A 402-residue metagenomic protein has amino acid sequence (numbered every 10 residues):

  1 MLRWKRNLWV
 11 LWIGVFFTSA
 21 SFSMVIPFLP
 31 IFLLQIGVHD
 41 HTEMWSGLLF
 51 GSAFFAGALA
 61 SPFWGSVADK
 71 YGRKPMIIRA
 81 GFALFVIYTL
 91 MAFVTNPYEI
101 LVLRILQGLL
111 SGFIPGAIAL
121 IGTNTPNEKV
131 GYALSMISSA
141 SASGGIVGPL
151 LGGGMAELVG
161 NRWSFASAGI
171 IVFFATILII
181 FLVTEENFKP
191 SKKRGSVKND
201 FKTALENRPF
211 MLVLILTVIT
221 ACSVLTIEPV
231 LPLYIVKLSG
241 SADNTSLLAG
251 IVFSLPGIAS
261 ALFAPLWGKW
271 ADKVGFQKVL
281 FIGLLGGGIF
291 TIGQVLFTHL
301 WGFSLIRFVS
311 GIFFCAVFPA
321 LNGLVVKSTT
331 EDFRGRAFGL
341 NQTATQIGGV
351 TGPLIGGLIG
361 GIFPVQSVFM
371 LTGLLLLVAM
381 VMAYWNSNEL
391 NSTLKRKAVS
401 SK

Functional and structural regions predicted by a protein language model:
M1-K5, E186-L214, S400-K402: Juxtamembrane intracellular "pre-TM" segments in multi-pass secondary transporters
F28-E43, V230-L247: Short amphipathic helix-loop junctions that connect adjacent transmembrane helices in Major Facilitator Superfamily/SLC
L48-W64, S254-P265: Central cavity-lining transmembrane alpha-helices of secondary-active solute carriers, predominantly the Major
A58-T95, A271-Q277: Conserved MFS/SLC helix-loop-helix module at the cytosolic interface between two early adjacent transmembrane helices
P75-L90, G169, K278-G293, G373: Structural signature of the two symmetry-related core transmembrane helices
I87, Y98-L106, F290, W301-V309: Paired small-residue
L103-S141, G323-L324: Cytoplasmic helix-loop-helix junction between adjacent transmembrane helices in 12-TM secondary transporters
I179-K193, Y384-R396: Helix-loop junctions on the cytosolic side of multi-pass membrane transporters, especially the intracellular loop
